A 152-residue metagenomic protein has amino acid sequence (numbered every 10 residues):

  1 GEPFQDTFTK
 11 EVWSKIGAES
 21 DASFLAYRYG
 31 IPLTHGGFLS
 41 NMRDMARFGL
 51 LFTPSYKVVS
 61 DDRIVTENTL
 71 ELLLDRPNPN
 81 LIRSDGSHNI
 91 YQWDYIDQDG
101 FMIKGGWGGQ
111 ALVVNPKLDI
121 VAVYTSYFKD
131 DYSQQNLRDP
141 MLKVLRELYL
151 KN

Functional and structural regions predicted by a protein language model:
G1-H35, S40: Active-site helix/loop module of the DD-peptidase/beta-lactamase fold, centered on the serine-lysine SxxK catalytic
G1-T9, Y56-T66: Structural helix-adjacent loops and short alpha-helical linkers that scaffold large soluble proteins
Q5, T9, W13, A46-T53 (+4 more regions): Non-transmembrane alpha-helical segments in soluble domains of secreted/periplasmic/extracellular proteins
E19-L25, E67-T125, D131: Active-site Gly/Thr loop motif
T34-K57, Q110-S126: Active-site-proximal alpha-helical segments within enzyme catalytic domains
G36, D44, S60-L72, I82: C-terminal, helix-dominated tail/subdomain
S55-Y56, P77, N152: A general structural signal marking secondary-structure boundaries and capping sites
S133-N152: Short, gly/Ser/Thr-rich active-site loops of penicillin-recognizing serine hydrolases
